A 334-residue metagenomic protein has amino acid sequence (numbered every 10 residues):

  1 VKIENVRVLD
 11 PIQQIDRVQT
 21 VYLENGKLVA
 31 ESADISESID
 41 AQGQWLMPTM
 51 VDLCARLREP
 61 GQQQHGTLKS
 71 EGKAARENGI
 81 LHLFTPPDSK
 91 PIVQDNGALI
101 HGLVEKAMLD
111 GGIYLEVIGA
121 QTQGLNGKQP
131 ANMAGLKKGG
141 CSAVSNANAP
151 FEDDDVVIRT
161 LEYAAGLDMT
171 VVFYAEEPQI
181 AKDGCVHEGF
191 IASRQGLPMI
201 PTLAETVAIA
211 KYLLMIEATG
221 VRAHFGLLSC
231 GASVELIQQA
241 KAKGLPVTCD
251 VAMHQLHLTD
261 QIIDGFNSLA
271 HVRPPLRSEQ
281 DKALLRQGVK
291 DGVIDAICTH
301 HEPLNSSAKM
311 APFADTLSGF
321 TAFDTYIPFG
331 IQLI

Functional and structural regions predicted by a protein language model:
V1-D34: N-terminal metal-binding scaffold of metallo-dependent hydrolase/deaminase domains
V6, G26, G43, C54 (+8 more regions): Divalent metal-coordination and catalytic microenvironments
S32-L46: Active-site metal-binding motif and surrounding structural segment of the metallo-beta-lactamase
Q44-K106: Metal-associated gating/positioning segment near the N- to mid-region
L53-G66, Q94, E116-Q129, P198-M199: Active-site mouth loops of central-metabolism enzymes
N96-L115, E162-F173, T325, F329: Alpha-helix-loop-beta-strand connector modules within alpha/beta enzyme cores
G102, K128-I297: Histidine/acidic residue-rich metal-binding segments in metalloenzymes
E205, D315-F329: Gly/Ser/Thr-rich active-site loops/lids in small-molecule metabolic enzymes that frequently grip phosphoryl groups
